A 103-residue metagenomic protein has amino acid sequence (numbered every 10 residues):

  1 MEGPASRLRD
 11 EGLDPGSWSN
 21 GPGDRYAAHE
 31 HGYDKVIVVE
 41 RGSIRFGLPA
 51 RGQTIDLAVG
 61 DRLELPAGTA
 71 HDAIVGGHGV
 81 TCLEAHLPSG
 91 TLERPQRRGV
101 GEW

Functional and structural regions predicted by a protein language model:
M1-S17, D72-W103: Double-stranded beta-helix
D14-H31: Conserved short histidine dyad/triad with adjacent acidic residue
R25-Y26, R62-L63, A67-D72: Histidine-centered metal-chelating micro-motifs
E30-F46: Short, conserved beta-strand element in jelly-roll/cupin
I44, R51-Q53, T69, G79: Short acidic/polar mixed-charge low-complexity motifs
G47-P49, I74: A generic structural motif
R51-A67: Short acidic-glycine-tyrosine-enriched beta hairpin
